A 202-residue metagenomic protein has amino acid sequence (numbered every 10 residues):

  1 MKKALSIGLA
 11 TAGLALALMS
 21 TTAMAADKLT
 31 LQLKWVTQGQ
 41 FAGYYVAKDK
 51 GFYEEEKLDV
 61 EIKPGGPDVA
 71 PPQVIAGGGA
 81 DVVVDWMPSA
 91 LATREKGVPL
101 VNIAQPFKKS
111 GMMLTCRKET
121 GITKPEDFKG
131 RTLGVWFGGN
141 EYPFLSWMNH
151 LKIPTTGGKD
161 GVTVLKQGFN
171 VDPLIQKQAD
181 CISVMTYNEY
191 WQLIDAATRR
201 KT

Functional and structural regions predicted by a protein language model:
M1-A12: Bacterial N-terminal signal peptides that target proteins for export
A4-L5, T22, V36: Small/flexible residues
L14-L18: Hydrophobic alpha-helical membrane-insertion segments, chiefly the h-region of N-terminal signal peptides
M19-A25: Sec/Tat signal peptide C-region and signal peptidase I cleavage site
T22, E189, A197-T202: Short, intrinsically disordered, charge-balanced linker/junction segments flanking boundaries in proteins
A25-Q176, D180-Y187: Short, glycine-/small- and polar/acidic-enriched structural segments that line small-molecule recognition paths
